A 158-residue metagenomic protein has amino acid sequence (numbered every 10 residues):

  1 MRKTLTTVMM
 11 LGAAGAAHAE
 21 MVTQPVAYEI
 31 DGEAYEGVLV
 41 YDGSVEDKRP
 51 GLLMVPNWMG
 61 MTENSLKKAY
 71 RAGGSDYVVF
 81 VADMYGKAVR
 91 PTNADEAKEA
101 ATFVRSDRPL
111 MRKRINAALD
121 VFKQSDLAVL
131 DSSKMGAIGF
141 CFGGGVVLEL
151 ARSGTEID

Functional and structural regions predicted by a protein language model:
T4-A13: Sec-dependent N-terminal signal peptides
V8, A100, V104, E149: Generic anion/oxyanion-binding catalytic loop in active/binding sites
G15-A19: Sec/Tat signal peptide C-region and signal peptidase I cleavage site
M21-T23: Short beta-strand-initiation
P25-L127: Serine-hydrolase catalytic machinery in alpha/beta-hydrolase-like enzymes
A117-D158: Primarily recognizes the serine-hydrolase "nucleophile elbow" in alpha/beta-hydrolase and SGNH/GDSL folds
